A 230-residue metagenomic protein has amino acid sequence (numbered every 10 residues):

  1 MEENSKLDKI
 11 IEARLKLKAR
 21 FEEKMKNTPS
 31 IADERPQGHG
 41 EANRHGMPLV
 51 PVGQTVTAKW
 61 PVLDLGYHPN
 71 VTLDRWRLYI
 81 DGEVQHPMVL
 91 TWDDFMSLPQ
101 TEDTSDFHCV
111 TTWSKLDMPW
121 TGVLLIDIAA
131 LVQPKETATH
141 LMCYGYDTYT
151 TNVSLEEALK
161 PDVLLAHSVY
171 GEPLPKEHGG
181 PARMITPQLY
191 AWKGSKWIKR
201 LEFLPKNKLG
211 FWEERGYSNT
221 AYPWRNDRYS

Functional and structural regions predicted by a protein language model:
E2-S230: Structured, non-membrane catalytic/scaffold regions adjacent to prosthetic-group chemistry
